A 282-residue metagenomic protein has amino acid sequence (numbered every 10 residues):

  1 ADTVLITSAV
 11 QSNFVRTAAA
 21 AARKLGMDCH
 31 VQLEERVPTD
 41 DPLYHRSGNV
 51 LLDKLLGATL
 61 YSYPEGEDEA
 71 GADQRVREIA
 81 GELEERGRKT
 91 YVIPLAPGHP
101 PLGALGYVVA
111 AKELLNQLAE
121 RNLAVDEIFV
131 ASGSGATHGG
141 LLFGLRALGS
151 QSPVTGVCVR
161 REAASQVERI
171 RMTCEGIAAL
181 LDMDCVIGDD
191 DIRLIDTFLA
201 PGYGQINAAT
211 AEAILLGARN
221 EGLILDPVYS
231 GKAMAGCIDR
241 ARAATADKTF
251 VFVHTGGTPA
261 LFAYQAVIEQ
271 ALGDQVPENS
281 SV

Functional and structural regions predicted by a protein language model:
A1-V282: PLP-dependent amino-acid enzyme catalytic core
